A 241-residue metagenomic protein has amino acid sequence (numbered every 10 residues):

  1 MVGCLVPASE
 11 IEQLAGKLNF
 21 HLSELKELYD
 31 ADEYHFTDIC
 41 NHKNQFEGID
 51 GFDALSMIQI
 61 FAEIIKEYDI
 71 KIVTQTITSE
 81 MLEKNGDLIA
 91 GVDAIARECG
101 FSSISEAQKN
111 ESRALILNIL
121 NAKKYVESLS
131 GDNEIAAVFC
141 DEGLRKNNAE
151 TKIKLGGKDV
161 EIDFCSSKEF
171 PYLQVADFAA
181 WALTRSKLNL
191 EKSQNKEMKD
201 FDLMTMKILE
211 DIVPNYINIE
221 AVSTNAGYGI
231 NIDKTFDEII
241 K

Functional and structural regions predicted by a protein language model:
M1-K241: Phosphate-ester processing/binding pockets and catalytic centers
